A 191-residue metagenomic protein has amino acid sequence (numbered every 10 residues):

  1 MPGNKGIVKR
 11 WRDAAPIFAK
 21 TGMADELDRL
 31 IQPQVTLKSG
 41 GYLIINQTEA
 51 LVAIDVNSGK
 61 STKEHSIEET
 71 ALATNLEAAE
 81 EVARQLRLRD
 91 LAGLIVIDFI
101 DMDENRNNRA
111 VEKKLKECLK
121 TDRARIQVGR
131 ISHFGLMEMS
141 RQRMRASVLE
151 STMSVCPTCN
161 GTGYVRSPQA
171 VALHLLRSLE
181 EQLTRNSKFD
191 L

Functional and structural regions predicted by a protein language model:
M1-T48: Extended, charged alpha/beta regions that create polyanion-binding interfaces
L37-L191: Conserved glycine-centered short motifs in functionally critical loops
